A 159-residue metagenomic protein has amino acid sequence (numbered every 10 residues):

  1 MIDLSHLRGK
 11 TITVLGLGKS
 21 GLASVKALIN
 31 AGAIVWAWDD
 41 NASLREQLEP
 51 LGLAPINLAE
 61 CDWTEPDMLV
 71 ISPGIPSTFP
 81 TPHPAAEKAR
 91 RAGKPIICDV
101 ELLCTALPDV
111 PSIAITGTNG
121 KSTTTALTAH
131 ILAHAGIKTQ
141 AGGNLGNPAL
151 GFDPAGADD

Functional and structural regions predicted by a protein language model:
M1-C98, L102: N-terminal leader/targeting and accessory segments in enzymes
T64, P73, S77-D159: Phosphate-binding loop of NTP-binding sites
